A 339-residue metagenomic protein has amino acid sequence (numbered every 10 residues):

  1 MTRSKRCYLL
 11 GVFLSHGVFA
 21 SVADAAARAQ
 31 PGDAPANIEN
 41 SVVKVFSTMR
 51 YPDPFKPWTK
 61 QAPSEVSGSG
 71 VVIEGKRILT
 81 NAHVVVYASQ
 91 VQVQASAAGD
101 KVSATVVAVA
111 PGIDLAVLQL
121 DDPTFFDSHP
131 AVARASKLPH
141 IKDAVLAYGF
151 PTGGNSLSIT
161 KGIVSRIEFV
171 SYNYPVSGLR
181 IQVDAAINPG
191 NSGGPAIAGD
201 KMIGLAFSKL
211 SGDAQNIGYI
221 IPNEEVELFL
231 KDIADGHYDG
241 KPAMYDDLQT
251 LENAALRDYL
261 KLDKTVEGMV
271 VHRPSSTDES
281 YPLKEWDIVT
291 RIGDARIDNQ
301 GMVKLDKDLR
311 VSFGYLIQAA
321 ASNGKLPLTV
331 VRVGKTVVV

Functional and structural regions predicted by a protein language model:
R28-D33, P52-G75, N81, D100-S103 (+5 more regions): A conserved glycine-rich beta-strand in the N-terminal activation segment of trypsin-fold
P35, K201-P242: C-terminal subregion of chymotrypsin/trypsin-like serine protease catalytic domains
S41-F46, T59-K60, D121-V132, S158-A214 (+3 more regions): Active-site region of chymotrypsin-like
V43-V45, G70, K76, T80 (+15 more regions): Terminal peptide-recognition signature
Y51, E74-L157, P189, A214: Conserved active-site neighborhood of the chymotrypsin/trypsin-like protease fold
Q61, A185-A186, G190, Q249-D298: PDZ/PDZ-like domain segments forming the peptide/carboxylate-binding groove, activating on the N-terminal beta-strands
V84-Y87, R291-T329: PDZ domains, with a preference for the canonical peptide-binding region formed by the helix
F126-S136, I141, Q300, Y315 (+1 more regions): C-terminal, low-ordered peptide segments at domain boundaries
